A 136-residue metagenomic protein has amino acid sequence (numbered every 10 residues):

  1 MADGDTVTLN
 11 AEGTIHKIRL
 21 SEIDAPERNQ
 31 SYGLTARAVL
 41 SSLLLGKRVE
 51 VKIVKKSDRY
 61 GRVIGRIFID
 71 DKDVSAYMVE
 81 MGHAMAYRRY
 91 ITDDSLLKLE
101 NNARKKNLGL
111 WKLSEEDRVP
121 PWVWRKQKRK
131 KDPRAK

Functional and structural regions predicted by a protein language model:
M1-K136: Small beta-barrel nucleic-acid-binding modules, primarily SNase/OB-fold domains and secondarily Tudor-like barrels
